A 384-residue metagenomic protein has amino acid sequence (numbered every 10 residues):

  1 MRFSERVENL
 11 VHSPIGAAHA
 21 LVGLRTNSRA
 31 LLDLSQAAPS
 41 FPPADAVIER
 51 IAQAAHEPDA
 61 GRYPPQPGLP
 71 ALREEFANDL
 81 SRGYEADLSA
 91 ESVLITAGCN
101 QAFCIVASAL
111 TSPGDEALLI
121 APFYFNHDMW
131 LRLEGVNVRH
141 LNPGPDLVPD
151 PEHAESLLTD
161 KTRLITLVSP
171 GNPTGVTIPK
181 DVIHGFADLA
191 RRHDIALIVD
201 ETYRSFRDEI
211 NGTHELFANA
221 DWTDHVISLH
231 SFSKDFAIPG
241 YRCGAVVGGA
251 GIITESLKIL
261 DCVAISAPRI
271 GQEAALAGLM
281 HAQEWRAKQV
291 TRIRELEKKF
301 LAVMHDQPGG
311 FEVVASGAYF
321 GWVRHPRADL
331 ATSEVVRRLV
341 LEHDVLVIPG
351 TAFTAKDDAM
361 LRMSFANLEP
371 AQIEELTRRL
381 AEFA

Functional and structural regions predicted by a protein language model:
R6-G98, I105, M280-H281, L346 (+1 more regions): N-terminal small-domain helix-loop-helix segment of the aminotransferase-like
R25, E134, R192-H193, H343: Helix C-cap/helix->beta junction micro-motif
N78, R338-V347, F353-A384: PLP-dependent enzyme catalytic core of the Aspartate aminotransferase-like
S108-L167: PLP-dependent aminotransferase-like
D115, V136, R192-A196, W222-D224: A short helix->loop->beta-strand "cap" motif at the edges of active sites that frequently abuts
P145-H214: Active-site phosphate-binding strand-loop segment of PLP-dependent enzymes
W222-R294, K298-L301, A384: Conserved core segment of the aminotransferase class I/II
L276, R292-L301, E312-H325, D357: Conserved glycine-rich beta-strand-loop-beta hairpin in the small C-terminal domain of fold type I
